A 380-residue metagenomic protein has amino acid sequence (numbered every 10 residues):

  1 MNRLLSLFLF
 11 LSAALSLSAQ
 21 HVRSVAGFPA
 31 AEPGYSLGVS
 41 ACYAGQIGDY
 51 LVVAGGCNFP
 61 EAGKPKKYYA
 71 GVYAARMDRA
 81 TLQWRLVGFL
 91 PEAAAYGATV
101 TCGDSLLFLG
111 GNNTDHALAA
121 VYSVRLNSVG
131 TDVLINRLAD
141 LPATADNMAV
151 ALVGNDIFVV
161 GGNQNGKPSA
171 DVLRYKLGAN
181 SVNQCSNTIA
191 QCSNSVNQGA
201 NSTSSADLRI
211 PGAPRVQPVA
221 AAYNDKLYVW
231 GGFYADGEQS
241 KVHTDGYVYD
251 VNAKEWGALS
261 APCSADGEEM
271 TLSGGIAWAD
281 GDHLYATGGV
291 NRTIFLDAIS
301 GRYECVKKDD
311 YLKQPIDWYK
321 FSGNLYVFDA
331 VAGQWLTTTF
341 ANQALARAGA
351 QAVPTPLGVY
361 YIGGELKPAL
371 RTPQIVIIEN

Functional and structural regions predicted by a protein language model:
M1-L4: Positively charged n-region of N-terminal signal peptides that target proteins for export
S6-S16: Bacterial N-terminal signal peptides
Q20-N380: Kelch-like beta-propeller repeat domains
